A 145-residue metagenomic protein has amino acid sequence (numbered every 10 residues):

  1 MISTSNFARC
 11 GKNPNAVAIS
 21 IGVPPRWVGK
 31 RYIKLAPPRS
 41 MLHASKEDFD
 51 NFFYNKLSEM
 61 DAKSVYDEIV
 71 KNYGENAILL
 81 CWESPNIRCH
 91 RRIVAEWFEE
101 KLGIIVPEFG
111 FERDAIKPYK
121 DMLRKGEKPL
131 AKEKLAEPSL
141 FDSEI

Functional and structural regions predicted by a protein language model:
M1-I145: Residues lining hydrophobic/aromatic ligand-binding pockets adjacent to catalytic sites
